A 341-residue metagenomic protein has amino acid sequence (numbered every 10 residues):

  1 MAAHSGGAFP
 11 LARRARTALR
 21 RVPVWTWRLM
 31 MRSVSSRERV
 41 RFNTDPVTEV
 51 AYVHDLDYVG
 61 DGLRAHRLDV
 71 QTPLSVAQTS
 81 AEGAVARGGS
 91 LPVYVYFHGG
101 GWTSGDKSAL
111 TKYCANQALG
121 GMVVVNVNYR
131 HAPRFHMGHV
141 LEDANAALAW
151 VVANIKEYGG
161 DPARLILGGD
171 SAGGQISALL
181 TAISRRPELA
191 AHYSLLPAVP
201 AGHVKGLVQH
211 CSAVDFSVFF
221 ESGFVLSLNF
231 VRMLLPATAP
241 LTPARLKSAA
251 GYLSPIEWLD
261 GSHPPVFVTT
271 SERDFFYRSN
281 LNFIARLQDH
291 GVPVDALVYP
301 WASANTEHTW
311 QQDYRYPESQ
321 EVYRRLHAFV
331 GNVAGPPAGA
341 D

Functional and structural regions predicted by a protein language model:
A2-D341: Alpha/beta-hydrolase superfamily serine-hydrolase fold, recognizing
